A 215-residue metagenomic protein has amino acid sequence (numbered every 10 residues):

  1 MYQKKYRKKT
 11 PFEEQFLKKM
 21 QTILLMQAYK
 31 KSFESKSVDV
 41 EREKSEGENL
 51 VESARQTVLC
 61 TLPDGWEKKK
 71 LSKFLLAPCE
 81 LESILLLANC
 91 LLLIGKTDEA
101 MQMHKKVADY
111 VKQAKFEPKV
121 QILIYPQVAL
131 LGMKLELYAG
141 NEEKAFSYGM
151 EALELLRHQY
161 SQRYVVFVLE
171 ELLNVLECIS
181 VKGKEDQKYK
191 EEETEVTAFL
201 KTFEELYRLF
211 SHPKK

Functional and structural regions predicted by a protein language model:
Y2-R7, V51-K70, K105-F116, E151-Y160 (+1 more regions): Amphipathic alpha-helical segments of tetratricopeptide repeats
E13, L17, S72-C79, E117-I124 (+1 more regions): Structural signature of alpha-solenoid helical repeat junctions
M20-M26, C79-E82, L86, I124-L131 (+1 more regions): "A position-specific structural signal for the A-helix of alpha-solenoid helical repeats
L25, K31, L91, A129 (+3 more regions): Residue at a conserved register position within TPR or TPR-like alpha-solenoid repeats
M150-K215: C-terminal non-catalytic interaction modules
